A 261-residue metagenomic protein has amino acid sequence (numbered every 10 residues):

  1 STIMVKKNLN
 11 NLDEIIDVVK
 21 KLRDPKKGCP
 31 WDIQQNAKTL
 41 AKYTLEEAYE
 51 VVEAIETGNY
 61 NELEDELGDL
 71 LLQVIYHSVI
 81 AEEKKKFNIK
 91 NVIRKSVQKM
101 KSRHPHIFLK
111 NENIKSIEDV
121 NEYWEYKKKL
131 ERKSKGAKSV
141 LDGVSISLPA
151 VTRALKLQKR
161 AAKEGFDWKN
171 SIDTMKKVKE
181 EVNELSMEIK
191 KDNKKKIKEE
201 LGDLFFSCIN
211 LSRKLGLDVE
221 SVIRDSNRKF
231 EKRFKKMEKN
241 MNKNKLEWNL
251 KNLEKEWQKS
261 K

Functional and structural regions predicted by a protein language model:
I3-E66, L72-L201, F205-K261: Flexible "arm" and connector segments at domain edges
